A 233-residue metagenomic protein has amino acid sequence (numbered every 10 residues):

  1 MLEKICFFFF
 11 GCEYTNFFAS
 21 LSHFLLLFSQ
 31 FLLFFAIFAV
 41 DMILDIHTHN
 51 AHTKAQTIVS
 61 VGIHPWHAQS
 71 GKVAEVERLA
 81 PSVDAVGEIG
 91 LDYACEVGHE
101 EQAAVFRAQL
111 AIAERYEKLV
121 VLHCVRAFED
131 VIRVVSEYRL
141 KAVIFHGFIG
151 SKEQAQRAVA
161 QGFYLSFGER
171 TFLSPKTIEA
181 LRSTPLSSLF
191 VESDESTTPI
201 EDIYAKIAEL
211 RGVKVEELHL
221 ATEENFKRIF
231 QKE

Functional and structural regions predicted by a protein language model:
F7-F9, F17-F18, F28, L32-E233: Mid-domain alpha/beta scaffold segments of enzyme catalytic cores
